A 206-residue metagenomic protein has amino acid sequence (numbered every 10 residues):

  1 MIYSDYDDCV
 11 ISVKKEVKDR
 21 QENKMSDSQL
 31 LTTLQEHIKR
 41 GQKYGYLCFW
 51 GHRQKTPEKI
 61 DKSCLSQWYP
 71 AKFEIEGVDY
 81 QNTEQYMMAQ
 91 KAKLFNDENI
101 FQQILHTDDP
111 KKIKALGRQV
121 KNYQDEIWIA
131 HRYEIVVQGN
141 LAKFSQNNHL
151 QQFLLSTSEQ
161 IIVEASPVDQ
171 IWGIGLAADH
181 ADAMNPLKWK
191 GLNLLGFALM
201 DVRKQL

Functional and structural regions predicted by a protein language model:
I2-L206: Charged, low-complexity intrinsically disordered segments
